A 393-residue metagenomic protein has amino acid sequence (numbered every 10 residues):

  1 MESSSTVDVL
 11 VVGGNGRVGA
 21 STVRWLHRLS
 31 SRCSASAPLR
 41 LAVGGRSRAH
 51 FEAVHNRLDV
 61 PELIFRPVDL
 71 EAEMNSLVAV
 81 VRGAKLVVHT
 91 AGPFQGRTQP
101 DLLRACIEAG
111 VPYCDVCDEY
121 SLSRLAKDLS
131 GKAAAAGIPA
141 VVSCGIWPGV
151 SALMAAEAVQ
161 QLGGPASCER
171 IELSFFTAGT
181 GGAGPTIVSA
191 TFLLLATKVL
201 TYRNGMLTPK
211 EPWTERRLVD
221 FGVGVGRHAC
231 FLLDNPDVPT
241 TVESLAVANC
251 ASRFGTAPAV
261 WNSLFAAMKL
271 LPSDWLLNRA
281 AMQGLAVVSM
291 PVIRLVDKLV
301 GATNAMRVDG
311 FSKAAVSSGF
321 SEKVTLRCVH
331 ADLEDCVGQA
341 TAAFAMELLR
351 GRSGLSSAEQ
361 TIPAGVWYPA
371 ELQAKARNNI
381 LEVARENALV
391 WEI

Functional and structural regions predicted by a protein language model:
D8-L29: N-terminal Rossmann NAD(P)H-binding glycine-rich loop of SDR-like oxidoreductase domains
G19, Q160-I393: C-terminal catalytic/substrate-binding lobe primarily of soluble NAD(P)-dependent oxidoreductases
W25-P38, L349: A short, Lys/Arg-enriched amphipathic alpha-helix followed by its capping loop at the start of a domain
A35-H50: Conserved glycine-rich Rossmann-like NAD(P)H-binding loop of the short-chain dehydrogenase/reductase
V43, C114-D115, A140-V142: Hydrophobic residues in well-ordered beta-strands that form the structural core
H50-R124: NAD(P)H-binding glycine-rich loop region in Rossmannoid oxidoreductase-like domains and their noncatalytic homologs
V116-P139: Rossmann-fold NAD(P)-binding glycine/threonine-rich loop
V141-V159, F344: Short alpha-helices
